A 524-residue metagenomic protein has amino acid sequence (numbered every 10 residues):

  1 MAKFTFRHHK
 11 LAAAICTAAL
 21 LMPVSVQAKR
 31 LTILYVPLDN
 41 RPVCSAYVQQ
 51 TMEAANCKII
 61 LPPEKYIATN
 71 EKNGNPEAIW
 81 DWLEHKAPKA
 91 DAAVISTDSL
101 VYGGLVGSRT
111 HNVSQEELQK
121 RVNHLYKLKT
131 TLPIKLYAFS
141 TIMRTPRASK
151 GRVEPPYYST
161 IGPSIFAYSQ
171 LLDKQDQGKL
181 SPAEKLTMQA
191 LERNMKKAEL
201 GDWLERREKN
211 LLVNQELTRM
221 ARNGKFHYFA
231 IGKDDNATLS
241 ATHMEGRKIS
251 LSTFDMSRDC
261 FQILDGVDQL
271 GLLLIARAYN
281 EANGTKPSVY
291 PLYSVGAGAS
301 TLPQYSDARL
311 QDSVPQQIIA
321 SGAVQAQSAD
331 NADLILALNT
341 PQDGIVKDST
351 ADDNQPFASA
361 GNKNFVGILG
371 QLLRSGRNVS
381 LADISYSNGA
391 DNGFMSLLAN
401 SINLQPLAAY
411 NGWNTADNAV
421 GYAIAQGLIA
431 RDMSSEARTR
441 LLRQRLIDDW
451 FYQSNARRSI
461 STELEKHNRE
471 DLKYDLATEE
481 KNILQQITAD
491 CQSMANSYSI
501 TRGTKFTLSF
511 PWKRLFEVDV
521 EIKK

Functional and structural regions predicted by a protein language model:
A2-A13: Bacterial N-terminal signal peptides that target proteins for export
A13-P23: Bacterial N-terminal signal peptides
V24-A28: Sec/Tat signal peptide C-region and signal peptidase I cleavage site
K29-K524: An N-terminal assembly and electron-transfer interface module characteristic of large anaerobic redox and radical
